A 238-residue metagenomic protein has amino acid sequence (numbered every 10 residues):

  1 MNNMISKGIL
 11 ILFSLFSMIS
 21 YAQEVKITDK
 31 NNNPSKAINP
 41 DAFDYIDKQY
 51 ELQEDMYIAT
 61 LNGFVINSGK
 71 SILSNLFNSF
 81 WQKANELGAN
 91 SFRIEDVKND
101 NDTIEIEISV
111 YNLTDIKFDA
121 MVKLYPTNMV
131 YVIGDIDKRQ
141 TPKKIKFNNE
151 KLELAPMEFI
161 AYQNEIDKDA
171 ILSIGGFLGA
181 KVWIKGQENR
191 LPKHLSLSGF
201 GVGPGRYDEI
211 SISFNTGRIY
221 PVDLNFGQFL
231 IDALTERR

Functional and structural regions predicted by a protein language model:
M1-I9: Bacterial N-terminal signal peptides that target proteins for export
I9-S17: Bacterial N-terminal signal peptides
M18-A22: Sec/Tat signal peptide C-region and signal peptidase I cleavage site
Q23-F64: Compositionally biased P/S/T/G-rich terminal and signal peptide-adjacent segments that lie outside catalytic cores
E54-D102: Short, well-ordered alpha-helical segments
T103-K117: C-terminal edge-of-domain segments
K117-P156, G175-R238: Short loop/turn and low-complexity linker motifs enriched in small/turn-promoting residues
A161-D169: Short Pro-Gly-centered beta-turn/loop motif in secreted/extracellular proteins
